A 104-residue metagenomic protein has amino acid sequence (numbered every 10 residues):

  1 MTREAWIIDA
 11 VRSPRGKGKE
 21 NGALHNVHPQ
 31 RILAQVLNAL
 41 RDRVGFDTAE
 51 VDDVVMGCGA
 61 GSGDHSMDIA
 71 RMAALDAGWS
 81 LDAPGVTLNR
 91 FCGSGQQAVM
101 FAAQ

Functional and structural regions predicted by a protein language model:
M1-A77: Conserved active-site "lid/cap" helical segment
C58-Q104: Conserved catalytic cysteine-centered active-site region of acyl-thioester-dependent Claisen-condensing enzymes
